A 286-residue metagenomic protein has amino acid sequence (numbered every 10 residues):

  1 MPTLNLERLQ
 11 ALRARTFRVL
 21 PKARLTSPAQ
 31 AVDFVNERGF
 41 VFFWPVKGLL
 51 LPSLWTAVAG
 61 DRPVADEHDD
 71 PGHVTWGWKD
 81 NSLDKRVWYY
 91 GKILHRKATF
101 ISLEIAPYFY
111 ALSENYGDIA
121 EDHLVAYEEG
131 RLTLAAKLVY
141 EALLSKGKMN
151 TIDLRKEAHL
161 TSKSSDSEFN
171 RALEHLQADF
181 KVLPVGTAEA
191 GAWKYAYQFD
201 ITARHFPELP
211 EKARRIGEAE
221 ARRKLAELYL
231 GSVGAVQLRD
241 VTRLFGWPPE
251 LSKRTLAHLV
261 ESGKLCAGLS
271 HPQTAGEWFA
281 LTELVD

Functional and structural regions predicted by a protein language model:
M1-D286: Long, low-complexity intrinsically disordered regions
